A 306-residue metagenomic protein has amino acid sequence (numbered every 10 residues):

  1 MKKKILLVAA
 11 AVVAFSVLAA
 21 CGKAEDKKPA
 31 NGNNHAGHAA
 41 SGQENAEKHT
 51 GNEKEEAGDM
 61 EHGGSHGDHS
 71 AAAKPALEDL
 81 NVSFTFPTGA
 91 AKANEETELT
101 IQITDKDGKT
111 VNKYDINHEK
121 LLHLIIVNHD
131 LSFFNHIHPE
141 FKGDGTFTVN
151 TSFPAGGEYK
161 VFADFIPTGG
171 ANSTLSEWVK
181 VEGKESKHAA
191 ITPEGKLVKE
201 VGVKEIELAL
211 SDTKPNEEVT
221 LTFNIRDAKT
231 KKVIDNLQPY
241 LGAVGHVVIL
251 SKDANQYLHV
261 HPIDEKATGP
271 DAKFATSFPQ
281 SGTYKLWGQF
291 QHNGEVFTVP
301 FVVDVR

Functional and structural regions predicted by a protein language model:
M1-I5: Positively charged n-region of N-terminal signal peptides that target proteins for export
L7, V17-T50, A57: Bacterial lipoprotein signal-peptidase II cleavage site
H35, G42-N81, G89-A91, G170-P215 (+6 more regions): Extracytoplasmic/periplasmic copper-protein system
S83, E95-K109, A163, E205-E207 (+1 more regions): Beta-strand-rich structural segments
F86-G89, A93-G143, T148: The feature marks the first
T104, P154, D164-T168, Q289-N293: Beta-strand-rich extracellular modules
F133, K142-T148, Q256, K266-K273: Aromatic sugar-binding surface patches on proteins that engage polysaccharides or sugar-phosphate polymers
F141, F147-A155, F278-P279: Residue-level recognition of secondary-structure-to-loop junctions
